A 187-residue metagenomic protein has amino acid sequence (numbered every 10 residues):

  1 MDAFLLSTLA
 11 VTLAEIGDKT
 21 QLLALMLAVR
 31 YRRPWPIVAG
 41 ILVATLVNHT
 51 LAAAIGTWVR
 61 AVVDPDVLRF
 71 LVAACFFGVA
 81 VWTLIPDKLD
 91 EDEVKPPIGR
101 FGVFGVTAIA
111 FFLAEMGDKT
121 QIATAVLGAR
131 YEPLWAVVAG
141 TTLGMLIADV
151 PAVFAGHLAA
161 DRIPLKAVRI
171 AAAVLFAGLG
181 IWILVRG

Functional and structural regions predicted by a protein language model:
M1-L5, E93-P96: Histidine-/acidic- and/or cysteine-rich, low-complexity loops and terminal segments associated with membrane
D2-A61, I122-G144, P151: Juxtamembrane transmembrane-helix termini in multi-pass membrane transport proteins
S7-L9, G105-I109, F154: Short hydrophobic "helix-edge" motifs at membrane interfaces and signal-peptide entry regions
T12, I16, L46-V47, V81 (+4 more regions): Hydrophobic/aromatic residues within the transmembrane alpha-helices of Major Facilitator Superfamily
R32-P96, G102, P151-R162, V168-V174 (+1 more regions): Membrane helix-loop-helix hairpins that form the core translocation module of multi-pass transporters
E93-Q121, L127: Selected transmembrane alpha-helices and immediately adjacent juxtamembrane segments of polytopic inner-membrane
I181-G187: Juxtamembrane boundary at the C-terminal end of a transmembrane helix
